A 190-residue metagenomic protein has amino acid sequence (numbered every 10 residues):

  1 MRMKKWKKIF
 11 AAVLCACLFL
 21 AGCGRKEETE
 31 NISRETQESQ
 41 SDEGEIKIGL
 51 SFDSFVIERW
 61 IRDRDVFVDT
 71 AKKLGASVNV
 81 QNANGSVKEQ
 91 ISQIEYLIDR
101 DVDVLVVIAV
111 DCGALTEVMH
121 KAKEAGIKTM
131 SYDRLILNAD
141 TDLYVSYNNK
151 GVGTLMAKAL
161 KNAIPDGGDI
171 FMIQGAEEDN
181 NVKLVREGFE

Functional and structural regions predicted by a protein language model:
R2-K5, C23-E190: A residue-level marker of the well-folded mature domains of exported/periplasmic proteins
W6-A12: Sec-dependent signal peptide recognition, specifically the positively charged N-region followed immediately by
L18-G22: C-terminal motif of bacterial Sec signal peptides marking the signal peptidase cleavage site
